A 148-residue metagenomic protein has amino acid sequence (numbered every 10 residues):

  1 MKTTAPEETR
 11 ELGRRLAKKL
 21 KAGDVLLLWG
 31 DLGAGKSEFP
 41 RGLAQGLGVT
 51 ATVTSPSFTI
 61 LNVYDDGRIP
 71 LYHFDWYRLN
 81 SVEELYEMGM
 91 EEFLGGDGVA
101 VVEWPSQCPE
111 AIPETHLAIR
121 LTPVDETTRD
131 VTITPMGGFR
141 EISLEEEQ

Functional and structural regions predicted by a protein language model:
M1-R15: N-terminal pre-Walker A segment at the start of P-loop NTPase domains
K18-A22: Phosphate-binding P-loop
L26-L28: Hydrophobic anchor at the beta1->P-loop junction of P-loop NTPases
D31: P-loop (Walker A) phosphate-binding loop of NTP-binding proteins
K36: Conserved lysine of the Walker
Q45, N80-L85, E91-Q148: Short phosphate-coordinating micro-motif centered on Lys-Gly-acidic
V49-Y64: Short beta-strand-centered segment that lines the nucleotide-binding/catalytic pocket of NTP-utilizing
